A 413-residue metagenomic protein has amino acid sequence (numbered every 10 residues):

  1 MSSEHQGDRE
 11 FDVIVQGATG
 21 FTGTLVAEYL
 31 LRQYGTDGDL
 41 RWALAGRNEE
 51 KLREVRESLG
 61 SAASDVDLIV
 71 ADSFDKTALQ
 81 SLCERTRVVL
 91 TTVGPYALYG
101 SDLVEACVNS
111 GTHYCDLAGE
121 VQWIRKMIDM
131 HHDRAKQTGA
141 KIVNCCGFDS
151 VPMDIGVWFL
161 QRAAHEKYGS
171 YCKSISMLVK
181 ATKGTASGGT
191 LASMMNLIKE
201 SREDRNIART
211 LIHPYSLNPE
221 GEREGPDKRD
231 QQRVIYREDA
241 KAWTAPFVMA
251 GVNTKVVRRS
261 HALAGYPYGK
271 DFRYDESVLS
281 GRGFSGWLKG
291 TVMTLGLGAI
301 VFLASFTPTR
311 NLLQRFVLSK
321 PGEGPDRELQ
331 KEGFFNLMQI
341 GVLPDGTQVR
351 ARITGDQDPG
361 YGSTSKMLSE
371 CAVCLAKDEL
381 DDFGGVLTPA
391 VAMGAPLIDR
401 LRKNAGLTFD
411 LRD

Functional and structural regions predicted by a protein language model:
S2-Q6, G23, R162-D413: C-terminal catalytic/substrate-binding lobe primarily of soluble NAD(P)-dependent oxidoreductases
F11-Y34: N-terminal Rossmann NAD(P)H-binding glycine-rich loop of SDR-like oxidoreductase domains
D12, R87-V88, H113: Structural motif
Y29-D39, A264-Y266: A short, Lys/Arg-enriched amphipathic alpha-helix followed by its capping loop at the start of a domain
G35-K51: Conserved glycine-rich Rossmann-like NAD(P)H-binding loop of the short-chain dehydrogenase/reductase
L59-D75: Rossmann-fold cofactor-recognition segment
V70-T86, T92-L98: Conserved Rossmann-fold cofactor-binding substructure of NAD(P)-dependent oxidoreductases
P95-S216: Glycine-/Pro-rich loop/turn segments that contact NAD(P) or position catalytic residues in Rossmann-like domains
